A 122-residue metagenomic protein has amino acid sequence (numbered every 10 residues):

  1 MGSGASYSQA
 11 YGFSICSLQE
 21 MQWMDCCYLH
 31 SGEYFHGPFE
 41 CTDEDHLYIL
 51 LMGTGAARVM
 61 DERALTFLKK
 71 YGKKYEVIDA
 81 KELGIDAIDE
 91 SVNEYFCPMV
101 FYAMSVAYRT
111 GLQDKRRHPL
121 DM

Functional and structural regions predicted by a protein language model:
M1-M122: A SIS-like phosphosugar-recognition module
